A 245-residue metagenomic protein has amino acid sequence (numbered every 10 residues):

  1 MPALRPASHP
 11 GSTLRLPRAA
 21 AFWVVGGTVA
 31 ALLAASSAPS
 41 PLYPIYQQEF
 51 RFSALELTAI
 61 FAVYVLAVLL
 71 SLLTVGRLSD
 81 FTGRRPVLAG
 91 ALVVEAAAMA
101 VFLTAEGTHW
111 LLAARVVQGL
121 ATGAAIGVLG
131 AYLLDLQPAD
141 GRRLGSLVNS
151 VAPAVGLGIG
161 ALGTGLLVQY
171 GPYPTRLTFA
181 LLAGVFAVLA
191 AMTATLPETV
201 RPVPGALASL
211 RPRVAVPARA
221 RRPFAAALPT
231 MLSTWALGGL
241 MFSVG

Functional and structural regions predicted by a protein language model:
P6-P17, E198-A227: Juxtamembrane intracellular "pre-TM" segments in multi-pass secondary transporters
R15-Q48, A220-M241: Pair of pore-lining "gating" transmembrane helices in MFS-fold secondary transporters
A21, S53-F61, S146, S150: Juxtamembrane helix-start elements in MFS-like secondary transporters
R51, G83, T104-W110, P172: Helix-breaking motifs and short loop linkers at transmembrane-helix boundaries and internal kinks in secondary membrane
A59-R77, I126, G130: Central cavity-lining transmembrane alpha-helices of secondary-active solute carriers, predominantly the Major
P86-V101, H109: Structural signature of the two symmetry-related core transmembrane helices
A114-P153: Cytoplasmic helix-loop-helix junction between adjacent transmembrane helices in 12-TM secondary transporters
L144-P197: Helix-loop-helix hairpin linking two adjacent transmembrane segments in secondary transporters
